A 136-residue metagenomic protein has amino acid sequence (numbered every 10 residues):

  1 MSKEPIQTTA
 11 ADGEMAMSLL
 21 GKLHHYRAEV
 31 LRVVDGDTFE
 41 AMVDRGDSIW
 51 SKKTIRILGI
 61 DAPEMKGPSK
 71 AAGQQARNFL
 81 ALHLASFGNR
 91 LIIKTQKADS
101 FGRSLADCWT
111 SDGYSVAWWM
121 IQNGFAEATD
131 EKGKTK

Functional and structural regions predicted by a protein language model:
M1-K136: Small beta-barrel nucleic-acid-binding modules, primarily SNase/OB-fold domains and secondarily Tudor-like barrels
